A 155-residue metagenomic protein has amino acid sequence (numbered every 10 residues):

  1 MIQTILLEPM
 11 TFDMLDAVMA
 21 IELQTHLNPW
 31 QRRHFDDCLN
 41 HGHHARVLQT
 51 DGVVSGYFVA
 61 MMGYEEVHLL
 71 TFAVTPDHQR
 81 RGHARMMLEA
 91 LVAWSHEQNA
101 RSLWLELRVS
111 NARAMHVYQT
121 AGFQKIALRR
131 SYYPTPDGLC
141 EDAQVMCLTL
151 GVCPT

Functional and structural regions predicted by a protein language model:
I2-R81, R85-A90, W94, Q98 (+1 more regions): Acetyl-CoA-dependent GNAT
V18-I21, L103-N111, Y132-Y133: Extended hydrophobic secondary-structure segments
V53-V54, R85-M86, S102, V109 (+1 more regions): Preference for well-ordered, secondary-structure-rich cores of eukaryotic proteins
L88, N111-A114, S131-D137: Short glycine/proline-centered loop/turn elements that form peptide/ligand docking sites
L91-S95, L103, A114: Short hydrophobic clusters on alpha-helical segments that form packing/core surfaces in small helical domains
Q98, H116, T120-A121: Structural motif
W104-E106, Q119, Q124-D142: Conserved catalytic-core motifs of GNAT/GCN5-like acyltransferases
